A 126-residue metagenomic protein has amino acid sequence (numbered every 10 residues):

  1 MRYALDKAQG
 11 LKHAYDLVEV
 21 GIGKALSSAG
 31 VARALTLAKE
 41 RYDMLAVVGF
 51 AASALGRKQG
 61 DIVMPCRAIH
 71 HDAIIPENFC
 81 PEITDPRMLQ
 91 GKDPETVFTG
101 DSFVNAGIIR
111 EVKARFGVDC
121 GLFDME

Functional and structural regions predicted by a protein language model:
M1-Y3: Short, extreme N-terminal leader segments that mark the start of a protein/domain
D6-M125: Glycine-rich phosphate- or other oxyanion-binding loops that anchor nucleotides, phosphorylated ligands
